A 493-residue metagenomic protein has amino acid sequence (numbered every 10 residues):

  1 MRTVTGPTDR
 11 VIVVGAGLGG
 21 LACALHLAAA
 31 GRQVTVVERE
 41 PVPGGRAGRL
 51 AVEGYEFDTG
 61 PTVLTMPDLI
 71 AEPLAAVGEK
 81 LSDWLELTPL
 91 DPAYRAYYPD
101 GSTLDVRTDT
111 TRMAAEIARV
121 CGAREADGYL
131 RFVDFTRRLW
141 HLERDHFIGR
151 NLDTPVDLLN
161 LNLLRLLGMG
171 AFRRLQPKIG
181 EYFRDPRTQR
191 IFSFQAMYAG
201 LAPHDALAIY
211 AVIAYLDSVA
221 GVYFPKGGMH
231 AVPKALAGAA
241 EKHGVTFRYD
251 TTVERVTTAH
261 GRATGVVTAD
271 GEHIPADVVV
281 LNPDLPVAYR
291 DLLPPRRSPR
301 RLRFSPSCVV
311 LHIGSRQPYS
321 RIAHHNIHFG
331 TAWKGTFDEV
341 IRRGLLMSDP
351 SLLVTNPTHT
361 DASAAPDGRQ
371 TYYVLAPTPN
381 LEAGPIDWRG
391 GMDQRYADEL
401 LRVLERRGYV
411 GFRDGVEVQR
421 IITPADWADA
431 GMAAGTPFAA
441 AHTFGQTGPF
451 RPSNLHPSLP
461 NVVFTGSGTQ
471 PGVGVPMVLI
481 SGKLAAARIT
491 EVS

Functional and structural regions predicted by a protein language model:
T5-H141: N-terminal glycine-rich phosphate/pyrophosphate-binding loop and immediately adjacent elements
P61, S467-T490: A conserved FAD-binding loop/helix module that cradles the flavin
P99-L207: Rossmann-like flavin
D185-A199, G344-T355, V410-P471: A glycine-rich dinucleotide-binding beta-alpha-beta segment and adjacent secondary-structure elements that constitute
V212-V267: Helical element adjacent to the flavin cofactor pocket in flavoenzyme catalytic cores
E254-P366: Mid-domain catalytic core of redox enzymes that form a hydrophobic substrate pocket/lid adjacent to a catalytic redox
T258, E491-S493: Active-site-proximal substrate-binding core of FAD-dependent oxidoreductases
R316-A428: C-terminal segments that line or cap access tunnels to active or ligand-binding sites in enzymes and enzyme-associated
